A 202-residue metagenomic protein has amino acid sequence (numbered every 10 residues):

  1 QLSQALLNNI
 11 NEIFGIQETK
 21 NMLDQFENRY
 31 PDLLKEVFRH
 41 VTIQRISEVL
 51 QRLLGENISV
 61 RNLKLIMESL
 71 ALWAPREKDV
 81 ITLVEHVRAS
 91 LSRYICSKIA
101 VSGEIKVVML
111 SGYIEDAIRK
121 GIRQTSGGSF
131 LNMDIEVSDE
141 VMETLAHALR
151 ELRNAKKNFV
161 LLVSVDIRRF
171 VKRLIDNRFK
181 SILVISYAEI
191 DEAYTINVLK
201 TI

Functional and structural regions predicted by a protein language model:
Q1-I202: Membrane-embedded alpha-helical signal segments
